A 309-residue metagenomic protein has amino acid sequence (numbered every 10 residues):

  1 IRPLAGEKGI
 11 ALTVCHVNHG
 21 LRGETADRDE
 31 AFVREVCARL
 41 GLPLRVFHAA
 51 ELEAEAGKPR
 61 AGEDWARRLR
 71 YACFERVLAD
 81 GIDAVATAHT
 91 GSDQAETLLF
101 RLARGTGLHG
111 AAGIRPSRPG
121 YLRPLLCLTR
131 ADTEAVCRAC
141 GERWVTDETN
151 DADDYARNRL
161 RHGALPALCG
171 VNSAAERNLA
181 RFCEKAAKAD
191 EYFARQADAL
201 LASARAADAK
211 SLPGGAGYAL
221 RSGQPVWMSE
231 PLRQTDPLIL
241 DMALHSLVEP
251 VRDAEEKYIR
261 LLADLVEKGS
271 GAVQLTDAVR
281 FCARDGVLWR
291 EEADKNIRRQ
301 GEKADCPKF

Functional and structural regions predicted by a protein language model:
I1-P166: Core alpha/beta nucleotide-donor-binding catalytic domains of modification enzymes
L4, V36, G91, A167 (+4 more regions): Histidine kinase transmitter module recognition
A5, T13-H19, A49, L69 (+3 more regions): AMP-forming adenylation/ATP pyrophosphatase catalytic core
D27, A56, D154, N158 (+4 more regions): Non-catalytic, surface-exposed connector residues within folded enzymatic/regulatory domains
T97, H109-G110, L126, C169 (+3 more regions): Short secondary-structure boundary micro-motifs
R104, L108, R130, C169-S173 (+3 more regions): Alpha-helix boundary/capping and short turn/kink residues
C140-R177, R181-E184, K188, A283 (+1 more regions): Mid-to-C-terminal catalytic subdomains of enzymes that bind/position adenosyl phosphate moieties or nucleic-acid
